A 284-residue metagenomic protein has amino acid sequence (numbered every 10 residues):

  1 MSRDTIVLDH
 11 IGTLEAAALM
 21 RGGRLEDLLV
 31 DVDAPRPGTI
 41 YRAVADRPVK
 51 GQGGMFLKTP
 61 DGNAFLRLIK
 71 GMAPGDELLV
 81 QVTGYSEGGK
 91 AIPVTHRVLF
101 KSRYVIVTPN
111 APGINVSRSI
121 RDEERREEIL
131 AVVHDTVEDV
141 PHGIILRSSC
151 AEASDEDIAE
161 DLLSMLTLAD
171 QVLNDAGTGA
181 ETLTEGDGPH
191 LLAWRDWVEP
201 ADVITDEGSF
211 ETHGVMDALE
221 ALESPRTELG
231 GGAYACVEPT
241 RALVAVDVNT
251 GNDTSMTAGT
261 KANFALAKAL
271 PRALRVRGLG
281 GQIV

Functional and structural regions predicted by a protein language model:
M1-V284: DE-rich acidic low-complexity regions and acidic surface loops
